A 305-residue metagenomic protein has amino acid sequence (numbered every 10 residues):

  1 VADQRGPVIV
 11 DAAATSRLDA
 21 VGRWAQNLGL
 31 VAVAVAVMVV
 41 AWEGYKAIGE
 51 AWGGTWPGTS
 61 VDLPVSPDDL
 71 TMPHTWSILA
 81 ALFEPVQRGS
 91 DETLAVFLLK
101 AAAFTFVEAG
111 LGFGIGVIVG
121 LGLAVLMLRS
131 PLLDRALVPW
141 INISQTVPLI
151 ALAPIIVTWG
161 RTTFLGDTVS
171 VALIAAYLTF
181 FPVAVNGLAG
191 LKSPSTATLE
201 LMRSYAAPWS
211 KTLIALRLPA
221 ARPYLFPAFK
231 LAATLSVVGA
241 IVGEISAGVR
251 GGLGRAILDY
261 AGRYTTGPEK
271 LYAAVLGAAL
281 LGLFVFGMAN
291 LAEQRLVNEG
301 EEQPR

Functional and structural regions predicted by a protein language model:
V1-V21: Short, Lys/Arg-rich, polar N-terminal cytosolic tail immediately upstream of the first transmembrane signal-anchor
T15-G53: N-terminal signal-anchor/first transmembrane alpha helix
R17, E50-G114: Periplasmic/extracellular loop-to-transmembrane helix junction in inner-membrane transport proteins
L111-I141: Transmembrane-helix boundary motif in ABC transporter permease subunits
V138-P182, A189-G190: Generic hydrophobic transmembrane alpha-helix motif, especially the helices
L173, W209-G243, A289: Transmembrane alpha-helices
N186-L225: Short cytoplasmic-facing helical segments at TM-TM junctions of multi-pass membrane proteins
Y272-R305: C-terminal transmembrane helix and the adjacent membrane-cytosol boundary/short C-terminal tail of inner/organellar
